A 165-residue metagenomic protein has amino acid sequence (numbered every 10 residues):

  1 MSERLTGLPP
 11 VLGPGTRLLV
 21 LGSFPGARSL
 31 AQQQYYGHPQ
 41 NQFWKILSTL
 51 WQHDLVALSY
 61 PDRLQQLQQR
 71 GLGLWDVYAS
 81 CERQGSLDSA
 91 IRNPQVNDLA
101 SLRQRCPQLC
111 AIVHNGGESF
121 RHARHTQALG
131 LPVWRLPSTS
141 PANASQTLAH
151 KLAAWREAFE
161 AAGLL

Functional and structural regions predicted by a protein language model:
S2-R17, H38-P39, L87-A100, R124-L165: C-terminal capping/extension of enzyme domains
R17-L18, A111: Structural motif
L19-S23: N-terminal nucleotide-binding beta1-loop-alpha1 segment
P25-R28, A79-E82, E118-R121, T139-A142: Short, solvent-exposed loop/turn segments at secondary-structure junctions
R28-A90: Short, surface-exposed acidic-centric catalytic microdomains
K45-T49, S101, R105, E157: Residue-level signal for well-ordered alpha-helical scaffold segments within enzymatic catalytic domains
L47, H122-A123: Hydrophobic packing residues within well-ordered alpha-helices of enzyme cores
Q69-E118: Internal catalytic-core helix/loop-beta-alpha segment that presents or stabilizes conserved functional determinants
